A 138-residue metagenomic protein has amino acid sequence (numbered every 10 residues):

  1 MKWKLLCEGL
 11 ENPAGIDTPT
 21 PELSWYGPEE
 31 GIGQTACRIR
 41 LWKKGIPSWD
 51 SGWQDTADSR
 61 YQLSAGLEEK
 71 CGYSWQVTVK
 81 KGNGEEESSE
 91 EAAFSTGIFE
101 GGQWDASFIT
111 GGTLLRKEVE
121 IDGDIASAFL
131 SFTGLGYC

Functional and structural regions predicted by a protein language model:
M1-G31, A93-E100: Pro/Thr/Ser/Gly-rich low-complexity, intrinsically disordered linker/stalk tracts
K4, D50, R60, S88-A93 (+1 more regions): Well-ordered beta-strand positions in beta-sheet-rich domains
P19-L23, L115, A126-A128: Structural beta-strand segments of beta-rich domains
G27, I32-G72, G82-S88, G102-F108: Recognizes extended acidic, P/S/T-rich segments that occur within or adjacent to Ig-like beta-sandwich modules
G27, V79, V119-I121: Hydrophobic beta-strand positions in extracellular immunoglobulin-like domains
G111-I121: Short beta-strands within extracellular/lumenal beta-sheet-rich domains
I125-C138: Aromatic-lined ligand-binding clefts that engage carbohydrates, nucleic acids, or primary amines
